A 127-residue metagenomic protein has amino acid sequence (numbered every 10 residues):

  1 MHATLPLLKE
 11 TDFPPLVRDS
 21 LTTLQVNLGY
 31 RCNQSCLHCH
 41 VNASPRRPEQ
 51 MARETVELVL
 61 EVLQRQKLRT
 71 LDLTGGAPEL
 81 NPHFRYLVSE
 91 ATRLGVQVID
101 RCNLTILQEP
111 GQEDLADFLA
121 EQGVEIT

Functional and structural regions predicted by a protein language model:
H2-N103, L107-F118: Conserved alpha-helical substructure of the radical SAM core
L119-T127: Non-cysteine beta-strand/loop elements that form the S-adenosyl-L-methionine
